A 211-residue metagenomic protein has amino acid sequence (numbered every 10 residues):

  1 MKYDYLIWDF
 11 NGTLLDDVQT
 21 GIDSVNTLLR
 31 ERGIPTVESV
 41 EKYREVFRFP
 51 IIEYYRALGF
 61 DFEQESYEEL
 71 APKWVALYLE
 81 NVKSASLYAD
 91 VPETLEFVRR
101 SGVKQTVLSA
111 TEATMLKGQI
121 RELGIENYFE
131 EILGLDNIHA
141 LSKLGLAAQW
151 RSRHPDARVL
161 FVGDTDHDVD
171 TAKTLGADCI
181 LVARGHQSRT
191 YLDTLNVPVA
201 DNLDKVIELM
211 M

Functional and structural regions predicted by a protein language model:
M1, S101-V103, R153-A157: Glycine-rich phosphate-binding loop signature in dinucleotide/nucleotide-binding domains
Y3-A89: N-terminal helical cap/lid subdomain that shapes the substrate entry/recognition surface in HAD-like hydrolases
Y5, K143-V169: Conserved Lys-Pro-Asp/Glu-containing loop-to-beta segment of HAD-superfamily phosphomonoesterases, centered on
T13, S109-T111: Conserved phosphate-coupling serine/threonine residues in phosphotransfer and NTP-handling enzymes
P35, I125-E130, A200: Conserved H-loop
V40-Y43, E126-L141: A short, structured active-site edge motif that brings together acidic residues
L79-V107, K117, L144: Short, acidic loop-to-helix structural element flanking the phosphoryl-transfer center in phosphate-processing enzymes
F161-A200: Acidic, Mg2+-coordinating phosphoryl-transfer loop and its flanking beta/alpha structural elements, shared across
